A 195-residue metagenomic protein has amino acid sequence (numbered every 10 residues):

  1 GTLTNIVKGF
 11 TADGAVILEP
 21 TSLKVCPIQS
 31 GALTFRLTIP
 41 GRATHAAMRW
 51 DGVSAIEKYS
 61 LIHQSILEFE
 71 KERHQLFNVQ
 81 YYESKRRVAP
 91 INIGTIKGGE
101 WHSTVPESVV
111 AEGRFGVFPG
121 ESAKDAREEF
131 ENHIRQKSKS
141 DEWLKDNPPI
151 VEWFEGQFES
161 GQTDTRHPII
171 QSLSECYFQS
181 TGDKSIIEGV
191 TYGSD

Functional and structural regions predicted by a protein language model:
G1-T34: Acidic/histidine-rich catalytic neighborhood of metal-dependent amide-processing enzymes
R36-D195: Metal-dependent amide/peptide-bond hydrolase catalytic core, centered on the "pita-bread" metallohydrolase fold
